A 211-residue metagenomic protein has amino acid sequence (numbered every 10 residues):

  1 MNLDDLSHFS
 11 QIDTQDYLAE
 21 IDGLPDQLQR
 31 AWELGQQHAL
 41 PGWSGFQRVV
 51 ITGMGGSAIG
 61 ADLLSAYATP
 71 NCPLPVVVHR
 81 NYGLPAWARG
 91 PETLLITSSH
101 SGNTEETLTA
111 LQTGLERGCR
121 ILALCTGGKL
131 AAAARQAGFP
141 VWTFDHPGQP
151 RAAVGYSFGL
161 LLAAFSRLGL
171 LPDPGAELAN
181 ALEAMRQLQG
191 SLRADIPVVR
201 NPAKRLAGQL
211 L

Functional and structural regions predicted by a protein language model:
M1-D4, A134, K204-A207: Compositionally biased, low-hydrophobicity segments enriched in charged and small polar residues
M1-L34: Cofactor-/ligand-binding subdomain signature composed of acidic, glycine-rich, tryptophan-containing flexible loops
N2-L3, H8, R30-W32, P75-V77 (+3 more regions): Mixed-charge, polar/low-complexity N-terminal
D13-E20, G35-H38, S44-Q47, S166-L211: Active-site phosphate/pyrophosphate-binding segments
D26, R30, E105, G159 (+1 more regions): Short, contiguous clusters of charged residues that form electrostatic/catalytic patches at enzyme active sites, used
D26-A39, V76-A86: Helix-loop module immediately N-terminal to the HCX5R catalytic loop in PTP-like cysteine phosphatase domains
S44-G190: Glycine-rich phosphate-binding loops that contact phosphosugars or nucleotide phosphates
